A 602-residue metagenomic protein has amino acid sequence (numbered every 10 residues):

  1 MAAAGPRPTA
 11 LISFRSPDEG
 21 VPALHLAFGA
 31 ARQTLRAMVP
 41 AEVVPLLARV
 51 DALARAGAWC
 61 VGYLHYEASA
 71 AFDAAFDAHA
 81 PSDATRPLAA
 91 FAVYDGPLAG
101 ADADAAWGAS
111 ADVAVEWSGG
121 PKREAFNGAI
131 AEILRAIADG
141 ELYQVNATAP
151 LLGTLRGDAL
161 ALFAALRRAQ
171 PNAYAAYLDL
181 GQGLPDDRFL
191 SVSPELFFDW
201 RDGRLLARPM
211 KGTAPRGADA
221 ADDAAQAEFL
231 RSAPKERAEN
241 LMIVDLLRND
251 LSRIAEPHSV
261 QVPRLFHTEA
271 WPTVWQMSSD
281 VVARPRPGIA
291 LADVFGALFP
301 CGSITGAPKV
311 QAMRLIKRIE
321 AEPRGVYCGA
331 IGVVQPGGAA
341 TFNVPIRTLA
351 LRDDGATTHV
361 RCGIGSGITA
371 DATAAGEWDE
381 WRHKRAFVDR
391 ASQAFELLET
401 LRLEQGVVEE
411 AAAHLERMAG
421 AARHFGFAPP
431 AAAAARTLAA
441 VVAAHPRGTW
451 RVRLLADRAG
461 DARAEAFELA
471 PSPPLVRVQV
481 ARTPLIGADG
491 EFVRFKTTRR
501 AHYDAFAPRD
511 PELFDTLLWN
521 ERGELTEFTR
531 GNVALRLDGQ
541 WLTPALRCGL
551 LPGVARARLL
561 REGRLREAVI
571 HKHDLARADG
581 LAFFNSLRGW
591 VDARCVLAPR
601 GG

Functional and structural regions predicted by a protein language model:
M1-L397, E404, N520: Extended alpha-helical targeting/anchoring segments, especially N-terminal organellar/secretory targeting helices
N240, M277, G376-E380, K384-G602: Helix-start/capping segments and mature chain N-termini
